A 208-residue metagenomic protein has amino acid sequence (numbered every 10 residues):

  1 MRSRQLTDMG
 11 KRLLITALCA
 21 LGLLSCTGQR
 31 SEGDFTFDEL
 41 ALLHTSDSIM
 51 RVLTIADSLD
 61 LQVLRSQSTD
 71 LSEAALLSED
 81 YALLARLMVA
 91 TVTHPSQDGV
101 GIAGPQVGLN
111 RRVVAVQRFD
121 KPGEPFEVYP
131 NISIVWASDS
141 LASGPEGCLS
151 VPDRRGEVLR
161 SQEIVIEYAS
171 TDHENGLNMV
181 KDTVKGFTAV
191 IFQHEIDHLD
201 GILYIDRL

Functional and structural regions predicted by a protein language model:
R2-L14: Bacterial N-terminal signal peptides that target proteins for export
Q5-L6, L23, L59: A general, composition-driven signal for non-globular sequence regions
T16-L23: Bacterial N-terminal signal peptides
C26-L208: Positively charged
